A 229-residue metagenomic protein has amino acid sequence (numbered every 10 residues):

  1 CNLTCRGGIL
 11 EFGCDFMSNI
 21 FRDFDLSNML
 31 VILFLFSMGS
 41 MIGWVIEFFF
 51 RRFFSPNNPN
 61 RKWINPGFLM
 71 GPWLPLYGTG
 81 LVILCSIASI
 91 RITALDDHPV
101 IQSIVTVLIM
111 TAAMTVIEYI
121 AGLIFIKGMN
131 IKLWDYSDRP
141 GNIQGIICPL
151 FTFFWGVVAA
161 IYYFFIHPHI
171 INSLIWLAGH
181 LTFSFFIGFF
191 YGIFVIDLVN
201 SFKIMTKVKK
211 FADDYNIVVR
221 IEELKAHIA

Functional and structural regions predicted by a protein language model:
E11-A229: Aromatic-rich, lipid-facing transmembrane alpha helices and their immediate juxtamembrane interface loops in integral
